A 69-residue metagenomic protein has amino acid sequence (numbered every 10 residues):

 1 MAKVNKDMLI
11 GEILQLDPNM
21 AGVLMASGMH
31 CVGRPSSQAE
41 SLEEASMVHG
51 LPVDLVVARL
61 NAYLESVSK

Functional and structural regions predicted by a protein language model:
M1-K69: Domain-level signature for proteins that mediate thiol-based redox and metal-cofactor handling
